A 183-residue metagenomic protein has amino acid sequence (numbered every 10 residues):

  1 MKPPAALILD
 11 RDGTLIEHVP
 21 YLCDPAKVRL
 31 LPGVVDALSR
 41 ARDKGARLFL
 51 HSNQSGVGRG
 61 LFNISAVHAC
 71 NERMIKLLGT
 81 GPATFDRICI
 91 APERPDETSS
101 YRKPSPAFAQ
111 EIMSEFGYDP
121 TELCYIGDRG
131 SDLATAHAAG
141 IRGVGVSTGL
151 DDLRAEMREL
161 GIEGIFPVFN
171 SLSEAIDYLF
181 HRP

Functional and structural regions predicted by a protein language model:
M1-F49: Active-site neighborhood of HAD-like aspartate-dependent phosphohydrolases
V34, L38-N71, T84-E97, A136: Substrate-recognition element of Asp-dependent hydrolases with the DxDx(T/V) motif
G60-I75, S100-I112: Short, electropositive alpha-helical surface patch
S100-L133: Conserved Lys-Pro-Asp/Glu-containing loop-to-beta segment of HAD-superfamily phosphomonoesterases, centered on
Y125-P167: Acidic, Mg2+-coordinating phosphoryl-transfer loop and its flanking beta/alpha structural elements, shared across
F166-A175: Short acidic-hydrophobic, aromatic-tinged amphipathic segments that line or gate anion-handling sites
